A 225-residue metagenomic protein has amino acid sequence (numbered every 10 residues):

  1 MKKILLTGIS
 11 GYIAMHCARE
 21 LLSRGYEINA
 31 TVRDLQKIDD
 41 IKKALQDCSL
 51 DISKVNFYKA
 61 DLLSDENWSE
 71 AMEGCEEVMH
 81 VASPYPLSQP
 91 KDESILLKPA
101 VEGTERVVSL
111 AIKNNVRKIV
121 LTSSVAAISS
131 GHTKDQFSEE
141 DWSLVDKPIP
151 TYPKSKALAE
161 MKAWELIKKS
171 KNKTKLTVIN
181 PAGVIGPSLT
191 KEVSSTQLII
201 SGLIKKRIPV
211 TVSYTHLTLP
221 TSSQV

Functional and structural regions predicted by a protein language model:
I4-R24: N-terminal Rossmann NAD(P)H-binding glycine-rich loop of SDR-like oxidoreductase domains
R33-L50: Glycine-rich phosphate-binding loop and adjoining beta1-alpha1-beta2 segment of Rossmann-like nucleotide-binding folds
Q46-E102: NAD(P)H-binding glycine-rich loop region in Rossmannoid oxidoreductase-like domains and their noncatalytic homologs
H80, P84, P90-Y152: Conserved Rossmann-fold NAD(P)-dependent oxidoreductase catalytic core, especially the SDR/UDP-sugar
P148-L176: Active-site Tyr-X1-5-Lys
S170-Y214: NAD(P)-dependent short-chain dehydrogenase/reductase
T215-T221: Conserved small/polar residues in nucleotide/adenosyl-binding loops
